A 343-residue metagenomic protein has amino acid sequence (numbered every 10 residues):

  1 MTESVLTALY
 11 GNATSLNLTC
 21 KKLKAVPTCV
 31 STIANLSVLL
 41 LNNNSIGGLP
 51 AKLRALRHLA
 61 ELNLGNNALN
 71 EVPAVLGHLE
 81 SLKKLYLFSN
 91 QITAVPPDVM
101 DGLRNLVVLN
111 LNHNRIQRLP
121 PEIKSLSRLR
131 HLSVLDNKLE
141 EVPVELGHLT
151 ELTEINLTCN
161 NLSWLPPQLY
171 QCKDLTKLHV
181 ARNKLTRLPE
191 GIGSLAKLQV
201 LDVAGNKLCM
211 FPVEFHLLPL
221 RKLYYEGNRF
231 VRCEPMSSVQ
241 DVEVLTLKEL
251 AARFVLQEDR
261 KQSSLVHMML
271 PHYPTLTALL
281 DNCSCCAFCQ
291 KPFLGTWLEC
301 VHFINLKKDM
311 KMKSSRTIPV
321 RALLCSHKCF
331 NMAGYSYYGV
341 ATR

Functional and structural regions predicted by a protein language model:
M1-V75, L79-P121, R130-L135, E141-V144 (+4 more regions): The feature captures the LRR N-terminal capping module
D101, Q171, L217: Conserved catalytic network of the ASCE P-loop NTPase/AAA+ motor domain
N112-Q199, A204: Eukaryotic tandem repeat interaction scaffolds
L162, L185-R187, N206-F211, R221 (+1 more regions): Leucine-rich repeat
G193, N206, H216-L218: Compact beta-rich and alpha/beta scaffold cores in large eukaryotic transport/transcription complexes and associated
